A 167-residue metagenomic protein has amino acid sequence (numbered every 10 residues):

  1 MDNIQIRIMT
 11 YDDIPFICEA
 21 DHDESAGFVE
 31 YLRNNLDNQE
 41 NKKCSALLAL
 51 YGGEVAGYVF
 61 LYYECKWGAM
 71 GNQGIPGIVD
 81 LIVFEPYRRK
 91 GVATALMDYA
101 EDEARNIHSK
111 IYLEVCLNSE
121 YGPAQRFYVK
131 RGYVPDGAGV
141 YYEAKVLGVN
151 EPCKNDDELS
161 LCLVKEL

Functional and structural regions predicted by a protein language model:
I4, I8-P15, E19-E85, M97-D98 (+1 more regions): Acetyl-CoA-dependent GNAT
C44, D156-C162: Short hydrophobic/aromatic beta-strand or adjacent loop that forms the aromatic wall/cage of a ligand/substrate-binding
Y62-E64, G139-Y142: Generic short beta-strand segments
L81-R88, C116-N118: A short, internal acetyl-CoA/4′-phosphopantetheine-binding micro-motif in the GNAT/acyltransferase core
V83, R89-D102, R126-K130: Conserved acetyl-CoA-binding loop-helix of GNAT-fold acetyltransferases
T94, N118-G137, E143-E151: Conserved active-site alpha-helix within GNAT-family acetyltransferase domains
A104-L117: Conserved GNAT acetyl-CoA-binding A-motif
